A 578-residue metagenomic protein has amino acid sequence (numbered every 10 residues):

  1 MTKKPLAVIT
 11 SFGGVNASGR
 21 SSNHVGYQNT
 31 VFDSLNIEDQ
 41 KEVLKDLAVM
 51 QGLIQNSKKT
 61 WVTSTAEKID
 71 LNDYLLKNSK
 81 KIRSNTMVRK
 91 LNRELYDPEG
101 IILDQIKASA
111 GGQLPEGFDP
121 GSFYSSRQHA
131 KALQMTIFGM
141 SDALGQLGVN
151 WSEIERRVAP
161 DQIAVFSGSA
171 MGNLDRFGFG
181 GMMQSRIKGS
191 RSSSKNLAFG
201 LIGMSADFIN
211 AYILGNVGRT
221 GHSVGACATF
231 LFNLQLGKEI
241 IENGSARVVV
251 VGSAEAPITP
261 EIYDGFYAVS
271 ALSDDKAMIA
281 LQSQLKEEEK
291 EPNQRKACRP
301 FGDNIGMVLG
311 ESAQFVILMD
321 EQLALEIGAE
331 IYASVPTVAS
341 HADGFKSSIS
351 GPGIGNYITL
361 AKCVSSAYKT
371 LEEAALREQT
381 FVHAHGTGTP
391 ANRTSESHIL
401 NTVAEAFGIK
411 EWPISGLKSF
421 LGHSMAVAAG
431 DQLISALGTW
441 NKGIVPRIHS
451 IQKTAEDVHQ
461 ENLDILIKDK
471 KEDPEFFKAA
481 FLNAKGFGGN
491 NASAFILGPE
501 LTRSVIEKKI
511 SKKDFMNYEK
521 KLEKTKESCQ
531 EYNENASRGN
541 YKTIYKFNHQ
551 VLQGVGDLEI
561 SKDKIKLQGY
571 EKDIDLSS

Functional and structural regions predicted by a protein language model:
M1, V43-A48, V88-Q134, G172-L236 (+3 more regions): Conserved catalytic cysteine-centered active-site region of acyl-thioester-dependent Claisen-condensing enzymes
K3-S11, A17, A277-E373, F381 (+1 more regions): Condensing-enzyme catalytic core mediating Claisen C-C bond formation in acyl metabolism
L6-E153, S167-G181, L201-R219, V551-S578: A glycine- and small-residue-enriched flexible loop/hinge segment at structural boundaries
S21, R176-G180, L234-Q235, T259-G265 (+5 more regions): Short acidic, glycine/serine/threonine-rich loops at helix termini
T136-V149, I202, A206, G221-E255 (+4 more regions): Active-site-proximal alpha-helical scaffold in enzymes
A143-A159, I213, A324-G328, L360-F381 (+1 more regions): Phosphate/pyrophosphate-binding loops at sites that engage ATP/ADP/AMP, CoA/4′-phosphopantetheine, polyphosphate
E153-A164, R219-G225, A246-A254, E330-A339 (+5 more regions): Beta-strand segments within the central parallel beta-sheet cores of soluble alpha/beta enzyme folds
S245-I305, V338-P352, A384-R393, K410-N462: Acyl-CoA/ACP chain-elongation machinery
